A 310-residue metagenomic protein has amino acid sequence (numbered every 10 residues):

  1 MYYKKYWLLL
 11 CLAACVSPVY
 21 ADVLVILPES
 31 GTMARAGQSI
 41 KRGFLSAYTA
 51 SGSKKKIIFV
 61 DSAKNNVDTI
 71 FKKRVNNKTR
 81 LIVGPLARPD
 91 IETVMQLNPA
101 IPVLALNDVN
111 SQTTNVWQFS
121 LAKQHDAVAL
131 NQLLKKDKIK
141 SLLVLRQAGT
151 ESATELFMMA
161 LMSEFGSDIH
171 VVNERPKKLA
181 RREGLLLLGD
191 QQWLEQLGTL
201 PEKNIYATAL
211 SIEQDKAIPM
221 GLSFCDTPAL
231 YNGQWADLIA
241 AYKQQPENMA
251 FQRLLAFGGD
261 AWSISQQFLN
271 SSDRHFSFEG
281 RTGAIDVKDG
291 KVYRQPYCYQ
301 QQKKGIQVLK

Functional and structural regions predicted by a protein language model:
D22-A36, L142-V144: Short beta-strand segments enriched in small/hydrophobic residues
R35-S39, S53-S111, Q192-W193: Beta-alpha junction/loop-to-helix N-cap segments that form part of ligand/metal-binding clefts
R35-S51, D126-A129, G149-S167: Short, solvent-exposed amphipathic alpha-helices that sit in or adjacent to ligand/effector-binding or catalytic
I57-I70, S120-L121, R146-A148, D168-L179: Short beta->alpha junction loops
R80-K140, E151, F157, N204 (+1 more regions): Extracytoplasmic ligand/sensor domains, especially the bilobed periplasmic-binding protein
M95-A100, S141-R146, T150-C225: Extracellular/periplasmic bilobed ligand-binding domains
E195-G259, L269, D273: Extracellular/periplasmic periplasmic-binding protein-like sensory domains
Q245-L309: Segments of small-molecule ligand-sensing domains
